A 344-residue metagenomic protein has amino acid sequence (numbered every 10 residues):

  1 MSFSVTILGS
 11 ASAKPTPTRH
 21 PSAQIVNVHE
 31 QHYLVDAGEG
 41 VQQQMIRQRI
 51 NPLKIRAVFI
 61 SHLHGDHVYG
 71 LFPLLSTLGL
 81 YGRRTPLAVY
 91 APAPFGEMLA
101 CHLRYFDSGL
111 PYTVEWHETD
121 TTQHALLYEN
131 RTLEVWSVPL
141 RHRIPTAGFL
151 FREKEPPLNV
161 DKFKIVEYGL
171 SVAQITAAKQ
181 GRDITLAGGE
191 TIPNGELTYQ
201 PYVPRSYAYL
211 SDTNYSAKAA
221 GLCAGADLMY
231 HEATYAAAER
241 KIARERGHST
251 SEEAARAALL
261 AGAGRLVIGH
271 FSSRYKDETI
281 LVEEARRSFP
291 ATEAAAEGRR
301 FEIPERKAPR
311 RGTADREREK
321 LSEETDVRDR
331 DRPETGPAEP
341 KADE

Functional and structural regions predicted by a protein language model:
M1-Q48, R84-P86, F149-F151, L158 (+2 more regions): Conserved beta-strand hairpin/beta-sheet module of binuclear metal-dependent hydrolase folds, prominently
T6, Y90, E115-D120, W136-V138 (+1 more regions): General small-molecule cofactor/ligand-binding pocket signal
I25, D120-G269, D277-S288, P304-L321 (+2 more regions): Metal-dependent phosphodiesterase/nuclease catalytic metal-binding core
V35-G38, I55-L63, P92, A208-T213 (+3 more regions): Active-site neighborhood of phospho(di)ester-bond hydrolases with catalytic His/Asp-centered motifs
E39-Y90, E118-D120: Active-site metal-binding motif and surrounding structural segment of the metallo-beta-lactamase
L71-L78, K276-E284: Metal-dependent catalytic neighborhoods of phosphoester/phosphodiester hydrolases
R83-D120, R274: Active-site neighborhood of divalent metal-dependent phosphoester bond hydrolases
T335-G336: Short, low-complexity intrinsically disordered segments enriched in A/P/G/S/L with frequent Arg, especially at protein
